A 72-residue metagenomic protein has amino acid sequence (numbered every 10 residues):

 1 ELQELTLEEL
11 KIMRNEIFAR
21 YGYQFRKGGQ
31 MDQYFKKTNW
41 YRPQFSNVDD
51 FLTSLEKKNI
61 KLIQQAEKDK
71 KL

Functional and structural regions predicted by a protein language model:
E1-R42: Amphipathic alpha-helical packing elements
F25-L72: Compact alpha-helical subdomains of small soluble proteins
